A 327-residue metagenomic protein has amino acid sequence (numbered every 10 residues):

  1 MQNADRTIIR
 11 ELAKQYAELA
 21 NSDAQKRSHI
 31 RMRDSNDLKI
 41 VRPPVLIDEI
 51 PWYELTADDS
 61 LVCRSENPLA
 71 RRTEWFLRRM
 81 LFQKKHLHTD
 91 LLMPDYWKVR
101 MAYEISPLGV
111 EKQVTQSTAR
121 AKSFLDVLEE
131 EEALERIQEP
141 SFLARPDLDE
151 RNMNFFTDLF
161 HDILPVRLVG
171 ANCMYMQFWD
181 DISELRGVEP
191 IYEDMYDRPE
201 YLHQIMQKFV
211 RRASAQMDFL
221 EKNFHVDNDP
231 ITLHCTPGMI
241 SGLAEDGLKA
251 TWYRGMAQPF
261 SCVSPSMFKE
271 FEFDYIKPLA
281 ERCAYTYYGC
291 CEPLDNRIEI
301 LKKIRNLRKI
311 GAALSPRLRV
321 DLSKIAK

Functional and structural regions predicted by a protein language model:
M1-W52, A57, V62, D90-M93 (+1 more regions): Active-site loop segments of alpha/beta catalytic cores
Q2-A24, L87-H88, R100-L128: Extracytoplasmic/secretory soluble proteins
T56-A70, L134-I137: Glycine-/proline-rich flexible loop or hinge segments
V62-G109: Membrane helical hairpin/interfacial module
T118-N154: A gly/proline- and charged-residue-enriched helix-loop-helix capping module
